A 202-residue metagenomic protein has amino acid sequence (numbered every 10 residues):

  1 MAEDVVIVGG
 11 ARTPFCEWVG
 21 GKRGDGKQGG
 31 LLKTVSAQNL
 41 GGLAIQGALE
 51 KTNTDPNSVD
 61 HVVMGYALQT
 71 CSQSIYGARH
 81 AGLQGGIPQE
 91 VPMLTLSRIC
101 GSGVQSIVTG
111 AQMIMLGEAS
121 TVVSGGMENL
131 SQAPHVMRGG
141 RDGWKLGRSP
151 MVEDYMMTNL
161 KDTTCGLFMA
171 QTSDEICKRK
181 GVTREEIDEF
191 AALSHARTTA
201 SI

Functional and structural regions predicted by a protein language model:
M1-V91, N129-I202: Conserved "HGTGT" condensation-loop signature of ketosynthase/thiolase-family condensing enzymes that catalyze
T13, T95, T121: Ser/Thr-centric signal marking residues that sit in or immediately flank functional binding/regulatory motifs
V35, N39, C100-V108: Glycine-rich anion/phosphate-binding loops
G65, S97, G125: Conserved residues at the C-terminal ends of beta-strands
L68-Q69, R98-G101, I114: Short coil/turn segments at secondary-structure boundaries
S74, M93-S102: Active-site nucleophile and cofactor-binding loops and adjacent substrate-binding regions of central metabolic enzymes
Q105-R141: Hydrophobic alpha-helical hairpins/lids featuring a short glycine-rich hinge
